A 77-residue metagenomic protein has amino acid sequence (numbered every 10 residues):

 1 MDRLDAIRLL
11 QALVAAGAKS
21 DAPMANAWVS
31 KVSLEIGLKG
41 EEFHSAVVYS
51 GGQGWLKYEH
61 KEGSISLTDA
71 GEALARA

Functional and structural regions predicted by a protein language model:
M1-D21: Short alpha-helical segments that sit at the start of domains
K19-L34: Short acidic, hydrophobic short linear motifs in intrinsically disordered regions
G37-G52: Short amphipathic alpha-helical interaction segments
G51-K61: A short, conserved structural fragment
G63-T68: Minor-groove-contacting beta-hairpin "wing" of winged helix-turn-helix DNA-binding domains
E72-A77: Short, amphipathic alpha-helical interaction segments positioned at domain boundaries
